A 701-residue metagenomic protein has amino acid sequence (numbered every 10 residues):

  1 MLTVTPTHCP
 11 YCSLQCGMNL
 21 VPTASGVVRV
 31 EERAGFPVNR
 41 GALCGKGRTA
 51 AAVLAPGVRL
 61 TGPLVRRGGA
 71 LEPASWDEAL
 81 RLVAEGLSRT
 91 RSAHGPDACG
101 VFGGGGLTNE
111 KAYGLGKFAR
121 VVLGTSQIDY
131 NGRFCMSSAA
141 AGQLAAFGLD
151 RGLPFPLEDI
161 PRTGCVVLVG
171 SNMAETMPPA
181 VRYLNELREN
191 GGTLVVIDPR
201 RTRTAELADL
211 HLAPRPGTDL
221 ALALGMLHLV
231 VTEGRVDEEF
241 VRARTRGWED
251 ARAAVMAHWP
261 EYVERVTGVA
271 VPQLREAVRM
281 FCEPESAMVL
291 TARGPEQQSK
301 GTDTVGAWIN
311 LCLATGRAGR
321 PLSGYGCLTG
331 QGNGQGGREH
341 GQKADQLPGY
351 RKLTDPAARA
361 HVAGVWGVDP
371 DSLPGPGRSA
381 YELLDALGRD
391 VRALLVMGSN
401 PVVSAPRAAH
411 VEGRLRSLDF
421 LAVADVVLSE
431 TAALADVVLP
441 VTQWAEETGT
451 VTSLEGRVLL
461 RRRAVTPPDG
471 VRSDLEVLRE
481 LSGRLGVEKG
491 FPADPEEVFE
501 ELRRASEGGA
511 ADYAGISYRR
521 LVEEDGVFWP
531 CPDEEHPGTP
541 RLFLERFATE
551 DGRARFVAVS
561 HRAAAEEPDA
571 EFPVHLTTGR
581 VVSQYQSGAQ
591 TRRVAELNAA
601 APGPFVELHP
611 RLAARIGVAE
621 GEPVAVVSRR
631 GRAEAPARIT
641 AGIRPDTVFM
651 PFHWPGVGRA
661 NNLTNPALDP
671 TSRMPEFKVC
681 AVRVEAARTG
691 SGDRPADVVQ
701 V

Functional and structural regions predicted by a protein language model:
M1-E233, A243, A270, V368-L373 (+2 more regions): N-terminal export/assembly segments and adjacent metallocofactor-ligating motifs of anaerobic energy-metabolism
V28, D237-E239, L274, M288-V289 (+10 more regions): Acidic/polar loop patches that form or flank catalytic/metal-binding clefts of enzymes that bind anionic ligands
G69, R235-V271, P348-A363, V368-P370 (+5 more regions): N-terminal leader/propeptide and maturation segments of large enzyme subunits in energy/redox metabolism and hydrolases
G100-L107, V266-V269, A292-S299, Q331 (+1 more regions): Conserved short loop/turn motifs at secondary-structure junctions
Y113-N185, N190-I197, E206, L220-L224 (+3 more regions): Extended redox/cofactor-interaction regions of prokaryotic respiratory oxidoreductases
V166, L207-A208, A257-P260, L290-P295 (+1 more regions): Flexible glycine/proline-enriched surface loops and loop-helix/loop-strand junctions
E206-P214, T442, E446, R457-P468 (+1 more regions): Short beta-alpha connecting loops at secondary-structure transitions that line or flank enzyme active sites
P468, D474-D525, S587, R593-E607 (+1 more regions): Long, contiguous, secondary-structure-rich segments that constitute the structural scaffold of globular domains
